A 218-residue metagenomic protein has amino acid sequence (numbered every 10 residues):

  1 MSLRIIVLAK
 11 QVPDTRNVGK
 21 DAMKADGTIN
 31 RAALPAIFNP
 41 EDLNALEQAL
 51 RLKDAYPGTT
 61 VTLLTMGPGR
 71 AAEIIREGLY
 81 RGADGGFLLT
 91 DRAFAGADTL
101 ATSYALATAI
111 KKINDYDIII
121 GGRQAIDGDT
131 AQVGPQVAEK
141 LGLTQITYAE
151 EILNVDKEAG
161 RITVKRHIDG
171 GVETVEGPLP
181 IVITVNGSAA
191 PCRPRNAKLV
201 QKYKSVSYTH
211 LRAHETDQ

Functional and structural regions predicted by a protein language model:
S2-M66: N-terminal beta-strand-loop-alpha-helix module at the start of alpha/beta ligand-binding or catalytic domains
I74-L100: A glycine-rich helix N-cap at a beta->alpha junction
I110-Y116: Glycine-rich phosphate-binding loop signature in dinucleotide/nucleotide-binding domains
G128-L141: Short Gly/Thr/Asp-enriched flexible loops that form oxyanion-binding sites at enzyme active sites
E139-E158: Short, acidic/small-residue loops that bind anionic groups at enzyme active sites
R161-V172: Anionic-ligand binding region
E176-K204: A charged, well-structured terminal subsegment
T209-T216: Conserved small/polar residues in nucleotide/adenosyl-binding loops
